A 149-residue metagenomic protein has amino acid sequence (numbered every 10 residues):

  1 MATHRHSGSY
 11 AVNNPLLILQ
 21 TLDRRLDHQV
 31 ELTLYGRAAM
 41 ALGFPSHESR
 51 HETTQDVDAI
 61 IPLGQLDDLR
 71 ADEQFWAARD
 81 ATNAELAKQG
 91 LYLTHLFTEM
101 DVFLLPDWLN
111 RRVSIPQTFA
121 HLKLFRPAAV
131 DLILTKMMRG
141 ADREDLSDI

Functional and structural regions predicted by a protein language model:
M1-I149: Compositionally biased terminal segments of proteins
